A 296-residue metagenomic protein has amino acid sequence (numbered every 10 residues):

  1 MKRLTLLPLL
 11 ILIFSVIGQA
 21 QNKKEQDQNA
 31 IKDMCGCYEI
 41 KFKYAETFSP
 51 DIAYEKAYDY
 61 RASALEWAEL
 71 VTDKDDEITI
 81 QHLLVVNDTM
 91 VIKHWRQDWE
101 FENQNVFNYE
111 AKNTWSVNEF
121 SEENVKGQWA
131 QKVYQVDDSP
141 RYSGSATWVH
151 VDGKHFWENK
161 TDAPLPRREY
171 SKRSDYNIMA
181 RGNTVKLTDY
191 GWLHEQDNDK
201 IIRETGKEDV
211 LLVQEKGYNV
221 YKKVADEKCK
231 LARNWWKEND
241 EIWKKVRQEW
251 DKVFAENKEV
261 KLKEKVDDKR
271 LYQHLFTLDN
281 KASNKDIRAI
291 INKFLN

Functional and structural regions predicted by a protein language model:
M1-K23: Bacterial Sec-dependent N-terminal signal peptides
L4, Q21-I31, A45-D59, K74-V86 (+6 more regions): Amphipathic/hydrophobic helical signal segments and adjacent flexible N-terminal regions that mediate secretion
C35-K43: A short, Trp-centered hydrophobic/proline-enriched beta-strand micro-motif
C37, D76-T79, A130, P164-E169 (+1 more regions): Short, hydrophobic/aromatic-rich segments at coil-to-beta transitions
K56-Y58, A62-T72, Q81-H82, R96-W99 (+3 more regions): Hydrophobic/aromatic beta-strand elements that line small-molecule binding cavities or substrate pockets in beta-rich
L84-S143, W148-V149: Extracellular-facing segments of soluble proteins and assemblies that are Gly/Ser/Thr-biased and enriched in aromatics
K126-A180, D199-I202: Short helix-loop boundary/capping segments
Y176-G206, E215-G217, V224: Flexible, glycine-rich surface segments
